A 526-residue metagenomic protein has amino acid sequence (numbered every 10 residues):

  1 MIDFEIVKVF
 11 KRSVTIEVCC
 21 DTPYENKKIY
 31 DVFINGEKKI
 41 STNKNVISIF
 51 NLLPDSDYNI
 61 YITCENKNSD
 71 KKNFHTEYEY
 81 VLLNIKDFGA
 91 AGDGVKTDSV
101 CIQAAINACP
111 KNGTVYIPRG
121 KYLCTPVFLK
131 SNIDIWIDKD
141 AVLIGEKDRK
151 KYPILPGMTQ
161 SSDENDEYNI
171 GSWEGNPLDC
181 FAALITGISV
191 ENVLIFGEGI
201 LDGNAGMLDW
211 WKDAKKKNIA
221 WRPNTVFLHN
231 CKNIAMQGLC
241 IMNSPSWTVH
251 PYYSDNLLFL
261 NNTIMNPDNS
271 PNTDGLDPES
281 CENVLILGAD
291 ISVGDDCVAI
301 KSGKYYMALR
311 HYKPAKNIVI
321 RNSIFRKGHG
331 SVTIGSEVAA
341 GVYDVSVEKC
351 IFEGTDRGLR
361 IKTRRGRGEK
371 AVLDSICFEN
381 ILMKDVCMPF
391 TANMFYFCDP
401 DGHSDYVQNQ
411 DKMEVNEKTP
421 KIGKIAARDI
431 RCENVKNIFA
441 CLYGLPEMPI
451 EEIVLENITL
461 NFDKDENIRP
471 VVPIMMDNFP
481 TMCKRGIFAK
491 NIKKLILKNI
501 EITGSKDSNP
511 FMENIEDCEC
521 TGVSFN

Functional and structural regions predicted by a protein language model:
M1-N526: Extracellular/periplasmic carbohydrate-active domains that bind, remodel, or depolymerize complex polysaccharides
